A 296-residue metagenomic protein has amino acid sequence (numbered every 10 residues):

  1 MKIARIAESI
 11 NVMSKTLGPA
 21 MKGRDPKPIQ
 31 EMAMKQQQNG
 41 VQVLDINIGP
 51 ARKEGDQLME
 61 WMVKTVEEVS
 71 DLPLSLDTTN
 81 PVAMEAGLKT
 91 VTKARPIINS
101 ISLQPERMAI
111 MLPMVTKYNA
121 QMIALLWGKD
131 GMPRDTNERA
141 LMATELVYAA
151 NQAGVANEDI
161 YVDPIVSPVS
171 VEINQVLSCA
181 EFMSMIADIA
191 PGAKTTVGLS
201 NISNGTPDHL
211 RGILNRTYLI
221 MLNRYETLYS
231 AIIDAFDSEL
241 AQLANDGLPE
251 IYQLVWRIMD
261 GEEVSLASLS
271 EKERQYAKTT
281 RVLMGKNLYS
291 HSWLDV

Functional and structural regions predicted by a protein language model:
M1-P19, Q30-E31, N39, A235-V296: Extended, intrinsically disordered, low-complexity segments
I6-E31, G55, N99-P105, K129-N137 (+1 more regions): Active-site mouth loops of central-metabolism enzymes
Q37-L72, V166-V176: Glycine-rich, proline-tolerant flexible connector loops at the mouths of alpha/beta enzymes
Q37-Q38, L88-T92, I110-A120, Q152-V155 (+1 more regions): Acidic (Asp/Glu)-rich catalytic clusters
D45-A51, L72-N80, R95-E106, L126 (+1 more regions): Catalytic beta/alpha-barrel core
R52-M62, T78-A86, L103-T116, G131-M142 (+2 more regions): Active-site-adjacent beta->alpha loops and helix N-cap segments on the catalytic face of soluble alpha/beta enzymes
E54-K93, A180-V197: Alpha-helix-loop-beta-strand connector modules within alpha/beta enzyme cores
K117-S265: Catalytic alpha/beta core domains of metabolic enzymes, predominantly
